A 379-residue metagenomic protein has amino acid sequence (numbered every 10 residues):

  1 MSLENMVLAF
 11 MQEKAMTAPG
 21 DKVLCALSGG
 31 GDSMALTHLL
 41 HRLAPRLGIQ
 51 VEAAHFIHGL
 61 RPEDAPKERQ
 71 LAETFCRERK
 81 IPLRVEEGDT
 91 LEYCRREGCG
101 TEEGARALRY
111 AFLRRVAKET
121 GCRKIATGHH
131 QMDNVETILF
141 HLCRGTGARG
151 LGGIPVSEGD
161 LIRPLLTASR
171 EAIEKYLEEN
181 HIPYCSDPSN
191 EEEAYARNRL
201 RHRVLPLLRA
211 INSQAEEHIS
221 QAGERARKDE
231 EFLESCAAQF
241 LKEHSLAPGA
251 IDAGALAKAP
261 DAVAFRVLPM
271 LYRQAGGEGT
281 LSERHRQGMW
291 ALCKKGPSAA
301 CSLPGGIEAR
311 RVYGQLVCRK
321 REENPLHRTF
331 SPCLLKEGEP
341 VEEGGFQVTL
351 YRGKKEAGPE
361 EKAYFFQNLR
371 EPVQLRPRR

Functional and structural regions predicted by a protein language model:
M1-H141, E171, A309, P325 (+2 more regions): ATP-dependent adenylation/nucleotidyltransferase module used to activate substrates
L3-D32, E52, F56, T90 (+3 more regions): AMP-forming adenylation/ATP pyrophosphatase catalytic core
M16-G20, I49, I81, R114 (+7 more regions): Secondary-structure boundary/capping residues
G29-L47, F140-G152, E360-L375: Short, composition-biased local secondary-structure segments
G48-Q50, K80-P82, A148, E158 (+2 more regions): A generic structural signal for alpha->beta connector loops
R61-P62, E102-E103, R163, A194 (+1 more regions): A generic secondary-structure micro-motif detector that highlights 1-2 residue hydrophobic/ambivalent hotspots embedded
G104, R123, E178, S189 (+2 more regions): Generic detection of intrinsically disordered/low-complexity segments and helix-coil linkers/edges
K124, H130-K294: Flexible helical/loop "lid" subdomain adjacent to adenine-nucleotide binding pockets
